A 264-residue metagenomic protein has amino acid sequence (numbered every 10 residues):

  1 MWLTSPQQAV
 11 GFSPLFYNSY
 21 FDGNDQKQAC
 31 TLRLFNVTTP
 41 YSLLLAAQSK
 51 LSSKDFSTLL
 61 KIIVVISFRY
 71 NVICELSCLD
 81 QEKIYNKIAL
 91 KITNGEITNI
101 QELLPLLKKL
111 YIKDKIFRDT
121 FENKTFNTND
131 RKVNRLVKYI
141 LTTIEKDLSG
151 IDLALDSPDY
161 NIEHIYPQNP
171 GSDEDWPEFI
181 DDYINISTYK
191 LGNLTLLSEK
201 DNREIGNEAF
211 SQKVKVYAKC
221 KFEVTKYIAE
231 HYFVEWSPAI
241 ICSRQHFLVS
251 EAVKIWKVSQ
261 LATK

Functional and structural regions predicted by a protein language model:
M1-K138: A cross-family structural signal marking well-folded subdomains
A9-P14, A29, A46-A47, S67 (+8 more regions): A sequence-composition feature that detects small, non-aromatic residues
L45, L60, V64, E163-Y166 (+4 more regions): Generic hydrophobic alpha-helical scaffold/packing signal
S52, P158-N161, K264: N-terminal low-hydrophobic presequence detector
K54-I63, F68-V72, L76-K83, K109-K115 (+1 more regions): C-terminal, well-folded lobe of enzymatic/effector domains
I92-I228, E235-S237, I255: Betabetaalpha-Me/HNH-type nuclease active-site subdomain
